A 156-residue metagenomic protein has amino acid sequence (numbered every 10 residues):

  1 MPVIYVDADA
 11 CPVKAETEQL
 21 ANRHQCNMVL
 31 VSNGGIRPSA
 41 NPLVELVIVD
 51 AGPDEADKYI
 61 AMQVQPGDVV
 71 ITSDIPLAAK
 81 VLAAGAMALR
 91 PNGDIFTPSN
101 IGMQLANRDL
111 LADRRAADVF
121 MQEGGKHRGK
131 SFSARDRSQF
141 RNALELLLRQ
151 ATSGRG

Functional and structural regions predicted by a protein language model:
P2-G156: Nuclease catalytic cores that cleave nucleic-acid phosphodiester bonds, predominantly acidic two-metal-ion
